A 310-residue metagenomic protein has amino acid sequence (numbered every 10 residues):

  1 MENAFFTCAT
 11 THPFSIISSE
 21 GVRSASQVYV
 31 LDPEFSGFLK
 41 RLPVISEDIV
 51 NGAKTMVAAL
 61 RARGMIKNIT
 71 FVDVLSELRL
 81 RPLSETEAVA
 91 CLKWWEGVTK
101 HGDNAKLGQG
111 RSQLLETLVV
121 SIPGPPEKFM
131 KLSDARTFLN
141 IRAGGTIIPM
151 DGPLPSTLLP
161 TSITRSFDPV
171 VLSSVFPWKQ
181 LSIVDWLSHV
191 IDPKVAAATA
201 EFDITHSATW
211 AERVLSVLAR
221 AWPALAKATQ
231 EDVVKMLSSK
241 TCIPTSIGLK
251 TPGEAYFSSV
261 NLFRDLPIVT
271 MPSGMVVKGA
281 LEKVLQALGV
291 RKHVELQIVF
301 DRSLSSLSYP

Functional and structural regions predicted by a protein language model:
M1-P310: Long, intrinsically disordered, charge-dense linkers/tails
